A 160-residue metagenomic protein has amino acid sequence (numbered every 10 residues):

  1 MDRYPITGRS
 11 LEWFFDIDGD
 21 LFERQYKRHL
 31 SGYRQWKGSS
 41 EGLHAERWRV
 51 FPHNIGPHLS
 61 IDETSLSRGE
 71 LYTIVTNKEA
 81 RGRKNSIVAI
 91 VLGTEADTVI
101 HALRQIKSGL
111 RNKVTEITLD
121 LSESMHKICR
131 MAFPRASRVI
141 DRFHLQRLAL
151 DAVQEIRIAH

Functional and structural regions predicted by a protein language model:
M1-I6: Short, amphipathic alpha-helical "recognition" segments used to contact nucleic acids or chromatin
T7-K27: Short, basic interhelical loop/turn and adjoining N-cap of the next helix at nucleic-acid- or acidic-partner-contacting
L11-E12, S60, T118, R138-D141: A structural signal for short, well-ordered beta-strand segments and their strand-loop junctions that often border
F15, Y26-K37, V153-H160: Short, well-ordered alpha-helical segments in soluble proteins
D18, L110-K113, R135-A136: Secondary-structure boundary/capping positions in well-ordered alpha/beta enzyme cores
E23-I128: RNase H-like nuclease fold core
D120, C129-H160: Conserved beta-strand -> loop -> alpha-helix junction used to position metal-binding or nucleic-acid-contacting
